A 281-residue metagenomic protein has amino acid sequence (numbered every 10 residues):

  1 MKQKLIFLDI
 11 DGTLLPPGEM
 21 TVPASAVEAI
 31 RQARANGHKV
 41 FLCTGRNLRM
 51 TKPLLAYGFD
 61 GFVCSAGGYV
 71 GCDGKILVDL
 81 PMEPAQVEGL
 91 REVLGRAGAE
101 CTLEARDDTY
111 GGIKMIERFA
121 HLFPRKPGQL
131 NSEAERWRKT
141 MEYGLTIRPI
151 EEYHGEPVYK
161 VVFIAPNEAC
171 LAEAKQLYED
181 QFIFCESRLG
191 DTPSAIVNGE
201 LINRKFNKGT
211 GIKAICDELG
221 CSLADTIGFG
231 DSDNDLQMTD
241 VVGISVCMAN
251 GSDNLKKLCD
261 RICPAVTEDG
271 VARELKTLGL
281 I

Functional and structural regions predicted by a protein language model:
M1-L5, P23, N198-I281: Mg2+-dependent phosphoryl-transfer enzymes with acidic/Ser/Thr/Gly-rich catalytic loops
M1-L8, R31, A35: Non-catalytic pre-domain segments flanking phosphatase-related domains
K4-E19, T239: Asp-based phosphoryl-transfer active-site loop
T21, V27-Q129: Active-site phosphate-binding/coordination module
T51-L55, A174, L255, V271: Hydrophobic packing residues within well-ordered alpha-helices of enzyme cores
Y57-G58, A66, Y178-Q181, V241-V242 (+1 more regions): Short, structured coil segments at secondary-structure junctions
D60-G67, I183-S187, S245-N250, C263-A265: Short hydrophobic/aromatic-enriched beta-strand-loop microsegments
Y110-I227: Conserved acidic, metal-coordinating active-site core of Asp-based, Mg2+-dependent phosphoryl-transfer enzymes
